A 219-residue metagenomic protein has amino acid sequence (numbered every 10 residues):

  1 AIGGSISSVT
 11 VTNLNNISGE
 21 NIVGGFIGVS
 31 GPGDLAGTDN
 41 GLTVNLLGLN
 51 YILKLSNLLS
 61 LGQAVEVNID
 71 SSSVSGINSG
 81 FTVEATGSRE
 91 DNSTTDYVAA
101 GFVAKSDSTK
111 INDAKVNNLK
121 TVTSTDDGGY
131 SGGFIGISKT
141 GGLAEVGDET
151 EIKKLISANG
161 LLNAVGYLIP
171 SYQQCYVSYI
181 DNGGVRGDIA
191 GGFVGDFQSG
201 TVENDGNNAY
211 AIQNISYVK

Functional and structural regions predicted by a protein language model:
A1-K219: Surface-exposed loop/turn motifs in large extracellular/passenger domains
